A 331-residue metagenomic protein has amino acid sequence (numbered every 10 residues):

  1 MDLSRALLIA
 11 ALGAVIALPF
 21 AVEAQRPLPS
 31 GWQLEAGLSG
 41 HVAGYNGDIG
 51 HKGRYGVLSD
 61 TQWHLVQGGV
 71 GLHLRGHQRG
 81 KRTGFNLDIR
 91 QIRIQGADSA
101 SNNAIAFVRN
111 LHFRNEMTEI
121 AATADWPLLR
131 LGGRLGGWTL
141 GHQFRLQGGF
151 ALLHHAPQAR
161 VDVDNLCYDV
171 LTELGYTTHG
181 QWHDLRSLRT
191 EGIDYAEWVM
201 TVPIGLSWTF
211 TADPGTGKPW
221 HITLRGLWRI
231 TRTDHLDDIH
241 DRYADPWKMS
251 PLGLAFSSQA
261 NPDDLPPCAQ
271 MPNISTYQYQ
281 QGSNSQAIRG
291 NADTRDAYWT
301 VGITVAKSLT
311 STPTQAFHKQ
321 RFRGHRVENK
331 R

Functional and structural regions predicted by a protein language model:
A24-Q33, R79-R82, L129-Q143, A212-I222 (+1 more regions): Short loop/turn motifs that connect adjacent beta-strands in outer-membrane beta-barrel proteins
W32, H64-V70, E116-I120, H142 (+2 more regions): Residues that define the transmembrane beta-barrel architecture of outer-membrane proteins
L34-L38, T83-L87, I120-A122, H142-F150 (+3 more regions): Transmembrane beta-strands of outer-membrane beta-barrel proteins
G40-N46, I89-Q95, L128, F150-A156 (+3 more regions): Transmembrane beta-strands of outer-membrane beta-barrel pores
V42-H73: Surface-exposed strand-loop-strand hairpins of Gram-negative outer-membrane beta-barrel proteins
R54-Q62, I105-F113, M117, G133-R134 (+2 more regions): Extracellular loop and loop/strand-boundary signature of outer-membrane beta-barrel proteins
R79-G180: Gram-negative (and chloroplast) outer-membrane scaffold detector with strong preference for beta-barrel transmembrane
D213-R331: Predominantly the C-terminal beta-signal and adjacent terminal strand-loop region of outer-membrane beta-barrel
